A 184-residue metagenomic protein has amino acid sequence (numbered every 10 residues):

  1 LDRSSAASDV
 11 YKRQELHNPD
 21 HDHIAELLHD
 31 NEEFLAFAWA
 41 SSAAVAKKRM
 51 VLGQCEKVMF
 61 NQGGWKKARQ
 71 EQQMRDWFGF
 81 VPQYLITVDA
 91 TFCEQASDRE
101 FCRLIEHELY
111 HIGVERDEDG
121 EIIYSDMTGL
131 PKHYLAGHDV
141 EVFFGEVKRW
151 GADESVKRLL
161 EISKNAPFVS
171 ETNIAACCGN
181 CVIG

Functional and structural regions predicted by a protein language model:
L1-A7, Y11: Single conserved hydrophobic/aromatic residue that forms the stacking wall/gate of nucleotide- or nucleobase-binding
V10-Q14, E106, G145: Hydrophobic transmembrane signal anchors and adjacent membrane-proximal interface regions, especially in viral
E15-L35, W39-T87, T91-Q95, E115-G184: Metalloprotease/metallohydrolase-associated module, dominated by Zn2+-dependent proteases
D98: …; additionally, a secondary subgroup of soluble metalloenzymes is captured
R103-E115: Active-site recognition of the HExxH zinc-binding catalytic motif
